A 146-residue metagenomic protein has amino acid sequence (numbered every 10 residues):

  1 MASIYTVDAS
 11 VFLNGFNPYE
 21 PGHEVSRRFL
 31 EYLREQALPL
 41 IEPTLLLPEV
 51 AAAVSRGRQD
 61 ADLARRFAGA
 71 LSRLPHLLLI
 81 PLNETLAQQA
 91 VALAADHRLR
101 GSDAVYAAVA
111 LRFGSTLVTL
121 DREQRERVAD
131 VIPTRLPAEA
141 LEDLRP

Functional and structural regions predicted by a protein language model:
M1-E42, G57-R65, L141-R145: Short, well-structured N-terminal submotif of metal-dependent ribonuclease cores
M1-I4, L47, L79-I80, A107 (+1 more regions): Acidic, PIN/NYN-like endoribonuclease modules and their adjacent C-terminal/linker elements
V7, I41-E42, P81, G101 (+1 more regions): Short beta-strand scaffold positions
N14-F16, A53, R127-V128: Residues that scaffold the ATP/ADP-binding catalytic core of kinase and kinase-like folds
P18, T44, A68, S72-D96: Acidic catalytic patch
V50, R58, R73: His/Asp/Glu-enriched, well-ordered alpha-helical/loop segment that forms or immediately abuts the divalent-metal
